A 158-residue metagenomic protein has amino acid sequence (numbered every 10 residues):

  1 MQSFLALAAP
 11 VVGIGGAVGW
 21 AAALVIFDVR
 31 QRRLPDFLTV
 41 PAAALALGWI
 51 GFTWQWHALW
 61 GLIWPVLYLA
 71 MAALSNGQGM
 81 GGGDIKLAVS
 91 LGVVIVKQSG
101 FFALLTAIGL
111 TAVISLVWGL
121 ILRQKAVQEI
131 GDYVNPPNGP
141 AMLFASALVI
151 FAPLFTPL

Functional and structural regions predicted by a protein language model:
M1-L158: A membrane-topology feature that recognizes alpha-helical transmembrane segments and their immediate juxtamembrane
